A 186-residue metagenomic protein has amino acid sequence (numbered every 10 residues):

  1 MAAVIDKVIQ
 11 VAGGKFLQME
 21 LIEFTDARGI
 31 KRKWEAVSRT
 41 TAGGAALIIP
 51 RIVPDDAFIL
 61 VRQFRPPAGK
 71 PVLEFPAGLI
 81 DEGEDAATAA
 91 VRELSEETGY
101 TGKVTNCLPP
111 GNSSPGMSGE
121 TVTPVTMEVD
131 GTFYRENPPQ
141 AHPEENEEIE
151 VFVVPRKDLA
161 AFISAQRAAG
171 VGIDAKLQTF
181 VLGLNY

Functional and structural regions predicted by a protein language model:
M1-V8: Extended interaction-bearing regions that mediate binding to partners or small molecules
I9-I49, V53-P54: Acidic, metal-coordinating catalytic segment for phosphate/diphosphate chemistry, firing primarily on the Nudix
S38-T40, Q63-P67: Short, solvent-exposed aromatic-acidic interface loops
G44-L47, G78-V171: Unchanged
V53, F58-V61: Glycine/small-residue-rich phosphate/adenosyl-binding loop
P67-L73: A conserved beta-turn-beta hairpin within the catalytic core of GNAT-like acetyltransferases that forms part
G172-Y186: Short, amphipathic C-terminal "tail helix"
